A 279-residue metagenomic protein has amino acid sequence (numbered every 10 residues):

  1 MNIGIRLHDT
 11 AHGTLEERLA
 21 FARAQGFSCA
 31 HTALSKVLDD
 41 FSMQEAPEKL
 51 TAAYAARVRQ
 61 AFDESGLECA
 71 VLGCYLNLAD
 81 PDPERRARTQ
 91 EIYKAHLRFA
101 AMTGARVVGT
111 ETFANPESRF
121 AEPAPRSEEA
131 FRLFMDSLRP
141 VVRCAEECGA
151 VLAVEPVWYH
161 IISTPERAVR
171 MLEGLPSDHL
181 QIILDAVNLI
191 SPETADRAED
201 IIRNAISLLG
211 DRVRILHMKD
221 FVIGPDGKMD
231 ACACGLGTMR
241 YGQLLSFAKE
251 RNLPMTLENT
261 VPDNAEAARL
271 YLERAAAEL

Functional and structural regions predicted by a protein language model:
M1-G4, A11-C29, D63, P83 (+2 more regions): Histidine-acidic metal/acid-base catalytic patches
M1-I3, L67-A70, Q90: Transmembrane beta-strand segments of Gram-negative outer membrane beta-barrel proteins
H8-H12, K36-V37, E45-A46, Y75-A79 (+3 more regions): Short histidine/acidic/glycine/proline-rich micro-motifs that form metal- and phosphate-coordinating active-site loops
E17, A56-R57, A61-E64, L78-I182: Active-site acidic/histidine proton-transfer and metal-coordination neighborhood in alpha/beta enzyme cores
H31-T32, V71, G109-T110, V154 (+2 more regions): Hydrophobic residues in well-ordered beta-strands that form the structural core
A33-R57, N115-S118: Glycine-rich, proline-tolerant flexible connector loops at the mouths of alpha/beta enzymes
L34, L76, T112, D220 (+1 more regions): Residues that line or immediately flank small-molecule/substrate-binding pockets and catalytic motifs
L38-Q44, L78-D82, P116-A124, I190-E193 (+1 more regions): A short acidic, helix-capping loop that chelates divalent metal ions and anchors anionic groups
